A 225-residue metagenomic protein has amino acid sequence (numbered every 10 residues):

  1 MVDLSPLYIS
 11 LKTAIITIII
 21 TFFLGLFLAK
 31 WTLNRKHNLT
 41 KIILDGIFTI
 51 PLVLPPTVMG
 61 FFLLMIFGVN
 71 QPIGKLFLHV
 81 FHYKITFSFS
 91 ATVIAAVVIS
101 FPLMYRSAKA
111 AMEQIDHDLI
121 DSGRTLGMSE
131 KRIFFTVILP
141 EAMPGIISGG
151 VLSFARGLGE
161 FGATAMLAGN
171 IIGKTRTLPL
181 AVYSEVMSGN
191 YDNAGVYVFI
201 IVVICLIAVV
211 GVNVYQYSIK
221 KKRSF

Functional and structural regions predicted by a protein language model:
M1-S5, M166-L206: Interhelical loop and adjacent transmembrane-helix boundary motif in polytopic membrane transport permeases
D3-T32, V97, G150: Transmembrane alpha-helix signature in integral membrane proteins
I19, Y105-A108, M112, D116 (+1 more regions): Transmembrane alpha-helices
L28-M65, I120: Cytoplasmic-entry segments and transmembrane alpha-helices of multi-pass inner-membrane transporters
K30-T32, H37-T40, K109-I120, R124-T125 (+2 more regions): C-terminal transmembrane helix and the adjacent membrane-cytosol boundary/short C-terminal tail of inner/organellar
R35-L44, P72-I73, S88, E130-K131 (+2 more regions): Membrane-helix interface segments
G60-V97, A168-I171: Membrane-interfacial helix termini and adjacent extracytoplasmic/periplasmic loops of multi-pass transporters
Y83-R124, V137, G149-G150, V210: Membrane-cytosol interface at the C-terminal ends of specific transmembrane alpha-helices in multi-pass membrane
